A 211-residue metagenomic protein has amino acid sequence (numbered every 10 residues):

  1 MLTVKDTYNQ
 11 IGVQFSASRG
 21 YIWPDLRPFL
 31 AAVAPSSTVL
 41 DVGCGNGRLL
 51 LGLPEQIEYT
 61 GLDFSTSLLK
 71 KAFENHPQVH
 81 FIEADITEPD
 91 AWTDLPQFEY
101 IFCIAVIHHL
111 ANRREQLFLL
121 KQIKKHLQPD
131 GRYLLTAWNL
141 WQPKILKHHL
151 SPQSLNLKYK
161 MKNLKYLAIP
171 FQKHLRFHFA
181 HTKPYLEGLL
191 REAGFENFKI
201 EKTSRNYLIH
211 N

Functional and structural regions predicted by a protein language model:
M1-L40, G45-T93, R114, Y133-N211: Class I (Rossmann-like) S-adenosyl-L-methionine-dependent methyltransferase catalytic domain, capturing the SAM-binding
F102: A conserved beta-strand element that flanks and buttresses the S-adenosyl-L-methionine
A105-H109: Short catalytic micro-motifs in class I SAM-dependent methyltransferases
L117-P129: A short glycine-rich, Lys/Arg-flanked "PGG" loop and its adjoining helix->strand segment in the class I
